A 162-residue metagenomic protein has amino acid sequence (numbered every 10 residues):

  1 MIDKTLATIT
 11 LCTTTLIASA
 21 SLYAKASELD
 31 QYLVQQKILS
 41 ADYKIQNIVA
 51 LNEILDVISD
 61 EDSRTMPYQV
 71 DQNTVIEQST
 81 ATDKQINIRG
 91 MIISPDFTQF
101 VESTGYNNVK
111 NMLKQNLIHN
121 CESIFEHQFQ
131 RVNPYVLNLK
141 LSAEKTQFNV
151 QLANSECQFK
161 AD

Functional and structural regions predicted by a protein language model:
M1-T10: Bacterial N-terminal signal peptides that target proteins for export
L11-T15: Hydrophobic helical h-region of N-terminal Sec-dependent signal peptides in bacterial secretory/periplasmic proteins
S19-S21: N-terminal signal peptide c-region/cleavage motif recognized by signal peptidases
D30-Q85: N-proximal, solvent-exposed amphipathic alpha-helical segments enriched in charged/polar residues
M66-I124: Mature extracytoplasmic domains of secretory-pathway proteins
G90-S94, L141-K145, E156: A mature extracytoplasmic/lumenal domain signature
Q115-N149: A short amphipathic beta-strand at an alpha->beta junction
N149-D162: Short, low-complexity, Pro/Ser/Thr/Gly-rich segments in the mature regions of secreted, periplasmic
